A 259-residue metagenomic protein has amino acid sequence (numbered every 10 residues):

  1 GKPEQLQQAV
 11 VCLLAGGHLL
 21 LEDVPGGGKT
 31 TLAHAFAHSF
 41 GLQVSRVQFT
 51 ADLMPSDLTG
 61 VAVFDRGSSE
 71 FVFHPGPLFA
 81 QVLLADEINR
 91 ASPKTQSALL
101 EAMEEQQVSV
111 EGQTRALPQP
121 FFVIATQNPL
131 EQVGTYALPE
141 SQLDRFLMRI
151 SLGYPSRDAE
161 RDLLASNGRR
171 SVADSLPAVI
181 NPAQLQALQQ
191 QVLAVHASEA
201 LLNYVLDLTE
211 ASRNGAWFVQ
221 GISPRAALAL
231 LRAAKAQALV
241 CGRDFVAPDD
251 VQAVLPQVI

Functional and structural regions predicted by a protein language model:
G1-L6: N-terminal pre-P-loop "Q-motif" helix
Q7-V11, F64-L84: Conserved alpha-helical scaffold flanking the Walker A/P-loop in AAA+ ATPase domains
V10-T50: Walker A/P-loop
L19, L83, F121: Conserved beta-strand position immediately N-terminal to the Walker
D23, D86-E87, A98: Walker B catalytic acidic pair
D23-V24, L58, T126: P-loop (Walker A) phosphate-binding loop of NTP-binding proteins
D65-E70, A91, T95, M103-V195 (+1 more regions): Canonical AAA+ ATPase core
G168-I259: Basic, amphipathic alpha-helical bundle interface domains used for macromolecular binding and assembly
